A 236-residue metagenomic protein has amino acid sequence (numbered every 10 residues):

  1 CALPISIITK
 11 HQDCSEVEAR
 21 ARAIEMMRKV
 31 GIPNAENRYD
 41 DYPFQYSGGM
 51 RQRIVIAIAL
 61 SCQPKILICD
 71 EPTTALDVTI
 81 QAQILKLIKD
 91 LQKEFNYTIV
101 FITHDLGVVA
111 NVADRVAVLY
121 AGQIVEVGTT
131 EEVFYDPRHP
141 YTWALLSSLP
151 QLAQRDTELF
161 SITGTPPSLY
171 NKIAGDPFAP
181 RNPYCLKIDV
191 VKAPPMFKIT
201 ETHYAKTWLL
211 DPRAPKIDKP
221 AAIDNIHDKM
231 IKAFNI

Functional and structural regions predicted by a protein language model:
C1-L3: Short, small-residue-biased leader/transition segments that mark boundaries at the very start of proteins
I5-E18, K29, Q45, G128: ABC-type ATPase nucleotide-binding domains, specifically the catalytic core motifs of the NBD
S6, V17-N37, L146: Conserved ABC ATPase "signature" region
P33-E36, T129-N235: Short catalytic/signature loops enriched in Gly
D41-Y46, M50: Conserved ABC ATPase signature
S61-K65: A short, proline-enriched helix->beta-strand linker immediately N-terminal to the Walker B motif in ABC-type P-loop
I68-P72, L76-E158: P-loop NTP-binding/switch modules centered on Walker-like glycine-rich loops
